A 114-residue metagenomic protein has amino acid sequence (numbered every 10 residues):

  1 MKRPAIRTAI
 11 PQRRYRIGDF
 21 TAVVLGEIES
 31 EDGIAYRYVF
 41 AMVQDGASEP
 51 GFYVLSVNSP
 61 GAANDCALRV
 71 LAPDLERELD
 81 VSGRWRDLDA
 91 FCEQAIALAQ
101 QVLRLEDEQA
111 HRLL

Functional and structural regions predicted by a protein language model:
M1-G46: Negatively charged, low-complexity tracts enriched in Asp/Glu with abundant Ser/Thr
E29, Y36-Y38, V54, A99-L105 (+1 more regions): General "foldedness" signal
D32-R77: A short, structured beta-strand/loop element
S59-L114: Mixed-charge, Lys/Arg-enriched low-complexity segments
